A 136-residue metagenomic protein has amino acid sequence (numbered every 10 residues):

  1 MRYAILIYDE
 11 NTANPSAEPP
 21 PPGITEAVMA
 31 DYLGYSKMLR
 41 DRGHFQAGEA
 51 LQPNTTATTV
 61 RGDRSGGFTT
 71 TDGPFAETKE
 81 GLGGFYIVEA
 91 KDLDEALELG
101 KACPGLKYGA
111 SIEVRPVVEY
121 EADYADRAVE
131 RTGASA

Functional and structural regions predicted by a protein language model:
M1-A136: Conserved, structured core segments of small domains
